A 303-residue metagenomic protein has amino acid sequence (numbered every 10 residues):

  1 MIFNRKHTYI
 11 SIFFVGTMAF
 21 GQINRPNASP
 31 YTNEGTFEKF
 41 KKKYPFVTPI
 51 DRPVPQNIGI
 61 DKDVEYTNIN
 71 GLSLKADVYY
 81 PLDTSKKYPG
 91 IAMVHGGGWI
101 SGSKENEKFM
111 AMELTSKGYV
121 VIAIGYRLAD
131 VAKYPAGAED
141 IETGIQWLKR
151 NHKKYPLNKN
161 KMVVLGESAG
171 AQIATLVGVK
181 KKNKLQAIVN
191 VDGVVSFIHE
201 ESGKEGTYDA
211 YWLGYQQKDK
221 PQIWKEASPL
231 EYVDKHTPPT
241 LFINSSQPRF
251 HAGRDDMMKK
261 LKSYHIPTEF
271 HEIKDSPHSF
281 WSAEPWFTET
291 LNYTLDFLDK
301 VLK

Functional and structural regions predicted by a protein language model:
I2-N4, Q22-K303: Alpha/beta-hydrolase superfamily serine-hydrolase fold, recognizing
N4-R5, T17: Acyl-donor-binding surface of acyltransferase catalytic domains
R5-I12: Sec-dependent signal peptide recognition, specifically the positively charged N-region followed immediately by
F13-G21: Hydrophobic h-region of N-terminal signal peptides that target proteins for export in Gram-negative bacteria
